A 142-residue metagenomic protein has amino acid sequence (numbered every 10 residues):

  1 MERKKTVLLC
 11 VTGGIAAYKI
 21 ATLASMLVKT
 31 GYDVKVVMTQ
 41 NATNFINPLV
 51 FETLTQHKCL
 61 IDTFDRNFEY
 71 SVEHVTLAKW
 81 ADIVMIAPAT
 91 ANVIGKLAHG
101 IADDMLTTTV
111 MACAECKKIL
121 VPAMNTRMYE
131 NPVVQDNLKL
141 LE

Functional and structural regions predicted by a protein language model:
M1-L120, N125-E142: A cross-family phosphate/adenosyl-ligand binding-site feature
